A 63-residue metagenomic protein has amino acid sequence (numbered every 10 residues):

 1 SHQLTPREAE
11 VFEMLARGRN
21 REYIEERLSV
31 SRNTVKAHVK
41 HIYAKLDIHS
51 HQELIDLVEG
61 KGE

Functional and structural regions predicted by a protein language model:
S1-K40, K45, Q52, D56-E63: Helix-turn-helix DNA-binding segment
